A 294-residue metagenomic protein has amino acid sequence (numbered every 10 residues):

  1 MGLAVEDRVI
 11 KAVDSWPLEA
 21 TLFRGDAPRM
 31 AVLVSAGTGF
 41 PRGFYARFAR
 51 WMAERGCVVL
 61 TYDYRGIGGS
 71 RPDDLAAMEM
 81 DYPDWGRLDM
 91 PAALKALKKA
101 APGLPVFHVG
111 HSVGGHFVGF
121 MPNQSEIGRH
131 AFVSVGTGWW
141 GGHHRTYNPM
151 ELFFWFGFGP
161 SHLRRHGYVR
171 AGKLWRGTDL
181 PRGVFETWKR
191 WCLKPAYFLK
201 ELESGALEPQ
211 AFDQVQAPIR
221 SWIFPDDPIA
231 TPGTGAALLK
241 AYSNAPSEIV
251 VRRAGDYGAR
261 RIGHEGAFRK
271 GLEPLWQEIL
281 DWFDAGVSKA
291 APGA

Functional and structural regions predicted by a protein language model:
M1-R24: N-terminal cap/lid segment of alpha/beta-hydrolase-fold proteins
R29, V34-F40: Active-site glycine-rich loops that stabilize anionic/oxyanionic intermediates across multiple enzyme folds
R42-D74: Conserved alpha/beta-hydrolase
E79-A100: Alpha/beta-hydrolase active-site loop
V109-A196: Alpha/beta-hydrolase-fold enzymes
V215, S221-I223: Short beta-strand/loop motif that positions the catalytic acidic residue of the alpha/beta-hydrolase fold
A217, T231-A241: Short alpha-helix in the alpha/beta-hydrolase fold that links the catalytic acid
R252-A294: Catalytic active-site module of serine/aspartate enzymes centered on a nucleophile-bearing elbow/loop
